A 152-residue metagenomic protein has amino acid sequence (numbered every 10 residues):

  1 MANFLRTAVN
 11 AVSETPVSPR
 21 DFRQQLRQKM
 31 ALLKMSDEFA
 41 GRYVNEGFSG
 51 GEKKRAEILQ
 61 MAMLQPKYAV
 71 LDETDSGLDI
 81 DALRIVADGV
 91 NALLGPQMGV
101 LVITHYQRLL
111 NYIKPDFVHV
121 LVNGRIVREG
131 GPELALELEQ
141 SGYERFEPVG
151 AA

Functional and structural regions predicted by a protein language model:
M1-K67: ABC-family P-loop ATPase nucleotide-binding domains
A69-L71: Hydrophobic residue in the Walker B motif beta-strand of ABC-type P-loop NTPase nucleotide-binding domains
E73-T74, D81: Walker B catalytic motif
D79-R84, E129: Conserved D-loop-proximal element of ABC-family nucleotide-binding domains
A82, Y106-L109, I113-K114: Helical "lid/switch" subdomain of P-loop NTPase nucleotide-binding domains
L83-P96: Helical segment within the ABC ATPase nucleotide-binding domain
Q97-H105: Conserved H-loop
Y112, F117, L121, R125-P148: Conserved beta-strand-loop-alpha-helix hinge in the C-terminal portion of ABC ATPase nucleotide-binding domains
